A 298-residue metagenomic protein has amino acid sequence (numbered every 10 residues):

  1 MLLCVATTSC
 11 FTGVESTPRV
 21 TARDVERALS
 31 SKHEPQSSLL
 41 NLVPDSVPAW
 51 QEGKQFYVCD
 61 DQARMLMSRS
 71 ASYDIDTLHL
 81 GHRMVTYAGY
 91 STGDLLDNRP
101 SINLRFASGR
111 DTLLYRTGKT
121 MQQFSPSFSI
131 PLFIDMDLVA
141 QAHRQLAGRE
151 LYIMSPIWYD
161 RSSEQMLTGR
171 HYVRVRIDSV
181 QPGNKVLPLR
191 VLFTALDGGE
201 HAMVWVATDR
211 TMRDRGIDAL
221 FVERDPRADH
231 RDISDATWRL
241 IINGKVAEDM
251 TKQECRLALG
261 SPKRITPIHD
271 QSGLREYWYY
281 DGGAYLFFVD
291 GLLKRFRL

Functional and structural regions predicted by a protein language model:
M1-L2: Sec-dependent signal peptide recognition, specifically the positively charged N-region followed immediately by
A6-S9: C-terminal motif of bacterial Sec signal peptides marking the signal peptidase cleavage site
F11-A63, Y73-R83, Y87-L298: Residues within mature, well-folded domains
